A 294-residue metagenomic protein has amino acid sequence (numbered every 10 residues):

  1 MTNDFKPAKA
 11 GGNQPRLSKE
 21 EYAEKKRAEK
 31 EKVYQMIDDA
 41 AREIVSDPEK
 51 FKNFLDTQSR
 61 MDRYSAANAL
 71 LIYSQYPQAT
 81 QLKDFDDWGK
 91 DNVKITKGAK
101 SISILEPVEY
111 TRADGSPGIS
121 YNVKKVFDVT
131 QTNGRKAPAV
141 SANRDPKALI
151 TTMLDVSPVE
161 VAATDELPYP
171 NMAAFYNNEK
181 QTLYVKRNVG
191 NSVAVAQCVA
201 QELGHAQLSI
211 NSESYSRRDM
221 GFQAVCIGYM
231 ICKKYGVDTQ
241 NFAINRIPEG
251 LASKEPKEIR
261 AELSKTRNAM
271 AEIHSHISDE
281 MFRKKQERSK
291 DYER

Functional and structural regions predicted by a protein language model:
M1-R294: N-terminal accessory/interface modules of nucleic-acid-binding and processing proteins
